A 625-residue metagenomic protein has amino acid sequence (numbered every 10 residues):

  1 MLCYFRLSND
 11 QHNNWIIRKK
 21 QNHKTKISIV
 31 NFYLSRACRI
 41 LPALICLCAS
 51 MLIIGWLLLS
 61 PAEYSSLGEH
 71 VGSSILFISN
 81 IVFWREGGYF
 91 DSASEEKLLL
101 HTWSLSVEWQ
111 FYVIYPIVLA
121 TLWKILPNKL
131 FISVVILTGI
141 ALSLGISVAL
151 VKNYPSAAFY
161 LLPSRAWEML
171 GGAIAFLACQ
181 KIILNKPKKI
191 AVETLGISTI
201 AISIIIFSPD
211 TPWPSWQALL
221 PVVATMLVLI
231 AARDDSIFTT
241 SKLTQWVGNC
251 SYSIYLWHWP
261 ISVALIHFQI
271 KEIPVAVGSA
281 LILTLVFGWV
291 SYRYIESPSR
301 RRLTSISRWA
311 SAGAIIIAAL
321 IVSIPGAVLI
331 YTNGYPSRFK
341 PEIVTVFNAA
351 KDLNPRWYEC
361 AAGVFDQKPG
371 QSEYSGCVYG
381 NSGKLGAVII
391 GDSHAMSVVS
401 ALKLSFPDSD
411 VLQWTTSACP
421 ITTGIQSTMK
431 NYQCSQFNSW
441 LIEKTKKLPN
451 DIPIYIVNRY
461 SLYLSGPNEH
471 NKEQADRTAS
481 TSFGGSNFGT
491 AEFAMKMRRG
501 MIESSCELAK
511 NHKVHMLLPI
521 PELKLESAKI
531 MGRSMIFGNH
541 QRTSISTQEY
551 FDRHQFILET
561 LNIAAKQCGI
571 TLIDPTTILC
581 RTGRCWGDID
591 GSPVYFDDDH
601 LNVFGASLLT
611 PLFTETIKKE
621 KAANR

Functional and structural regions predicted by a protein language model:
M1-S305, I321, P325, A623: Membrane-interface helix/loop caps of multi-pass membrane proteins
P209, I270-V275, L285-V286, R293 (+1 more regions): Extracellular/periplasmic envelope-modification machinery, especially enzymes that add or remove acyl/ester groups on
